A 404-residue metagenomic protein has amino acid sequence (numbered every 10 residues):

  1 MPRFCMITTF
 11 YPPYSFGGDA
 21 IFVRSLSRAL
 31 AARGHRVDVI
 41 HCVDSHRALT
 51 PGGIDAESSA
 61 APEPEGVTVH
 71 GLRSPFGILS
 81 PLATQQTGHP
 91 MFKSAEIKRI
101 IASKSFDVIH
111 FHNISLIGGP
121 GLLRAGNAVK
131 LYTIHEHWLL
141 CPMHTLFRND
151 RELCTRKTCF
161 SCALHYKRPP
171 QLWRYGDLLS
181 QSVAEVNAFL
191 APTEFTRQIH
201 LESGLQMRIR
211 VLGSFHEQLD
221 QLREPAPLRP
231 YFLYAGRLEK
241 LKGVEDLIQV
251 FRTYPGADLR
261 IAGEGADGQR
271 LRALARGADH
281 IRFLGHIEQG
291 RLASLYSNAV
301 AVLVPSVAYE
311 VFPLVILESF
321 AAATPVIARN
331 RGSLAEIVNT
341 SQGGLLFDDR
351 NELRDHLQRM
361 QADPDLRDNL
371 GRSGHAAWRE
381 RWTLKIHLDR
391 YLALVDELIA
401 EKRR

Functional and structural regions predicted by a protein language model:
I21, P230, Y234-T253, A266-Q269: A conserved mid-protein helix/loop that constitutes part of the nucleotide-sugar donor-binding site
V39-K104, V108: A conserved catalytic-core segment of Leloir-type glycosyltransferases
R99, W138, D150-F189: Membrane-proximal helix-turn-helix segments that form the acceptor-binding/catalytic region of lipid-linked
R270-G290: Nucleotide-activated donor-binding/catalytic signature segment of Leloir-type glycosyltransferases, i.e., the conserved
H286-I287, L295-A299: Short alpha-helical donor nucleotide-sugar binding micro-motif in glycosyltransferases
S297-V311, T324: Acidic donor-binding loop of glycosyltransferase active sites
I316, P325-A328: Short hydrophobic beta-strand element within catalytic cores of glycosyltransferases and related nucleotide-activated
T340-N351, R359-D365: Conserved acidic donor-binding segment of nucleotide-sugar-dependent glycosyltransferases
